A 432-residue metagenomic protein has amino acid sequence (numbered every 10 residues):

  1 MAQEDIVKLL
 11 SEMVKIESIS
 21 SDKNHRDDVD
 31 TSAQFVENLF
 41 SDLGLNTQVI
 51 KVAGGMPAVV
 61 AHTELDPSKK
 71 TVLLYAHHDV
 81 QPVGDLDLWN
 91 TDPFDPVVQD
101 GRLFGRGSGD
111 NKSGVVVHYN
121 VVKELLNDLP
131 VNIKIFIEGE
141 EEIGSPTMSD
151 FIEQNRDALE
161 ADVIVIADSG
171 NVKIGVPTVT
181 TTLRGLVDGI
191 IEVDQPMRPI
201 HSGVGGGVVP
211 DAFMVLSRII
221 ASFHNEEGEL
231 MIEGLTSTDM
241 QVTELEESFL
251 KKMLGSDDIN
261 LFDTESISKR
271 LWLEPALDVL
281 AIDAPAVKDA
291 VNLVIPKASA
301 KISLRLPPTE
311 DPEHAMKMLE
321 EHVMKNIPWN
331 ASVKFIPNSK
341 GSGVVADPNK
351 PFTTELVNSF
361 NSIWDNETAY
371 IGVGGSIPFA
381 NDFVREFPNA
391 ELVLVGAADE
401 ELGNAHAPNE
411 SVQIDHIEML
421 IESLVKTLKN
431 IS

Functional and structural regions predicted by a protein language model:
M1-L86, K297-K301, H314: N-terminal helical capping/dimerization or prosegment-like subdomains of hydrolases acting on amide or phosphate bonds
I50-A53, G107-N111, Y370-G375: Active-site nucleophile and cofactor-binding loops and adjacent substrate-binding regions of central metabolic enzymes
K69-I137, G403, D415, M419: Active-site metal-coordination/substrate-binding segment of hydrolases, especially metallo-dependent peptidases
H78-D79, F223, E227, E321-N330: A common structural junction motif
S108-D258, S268-P275, E386, P408-M419: Fold-level recognition of mixed alpha/beta catalytic cores in primary-metabolism enzymes, strongest
G109, M197, L304-D311, G341: A generic structural motif
K173-I174, M231-D289, L293-K297, T309-M318 (+2 more regions): An extended, acidic, His-containing surface patch that forms the Zn2+-binding/catalytic region of metallohydrolases
